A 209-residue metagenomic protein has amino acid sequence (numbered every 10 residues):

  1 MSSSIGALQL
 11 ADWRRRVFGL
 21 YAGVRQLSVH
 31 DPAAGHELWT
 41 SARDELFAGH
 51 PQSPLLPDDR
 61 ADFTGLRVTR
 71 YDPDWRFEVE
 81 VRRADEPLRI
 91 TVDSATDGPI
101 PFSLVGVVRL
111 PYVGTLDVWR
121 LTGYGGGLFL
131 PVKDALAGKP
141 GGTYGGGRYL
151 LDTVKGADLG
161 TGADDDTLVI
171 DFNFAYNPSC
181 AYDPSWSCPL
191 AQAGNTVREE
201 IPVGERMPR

Functional and structural regions predicted by a protein language model:
M1-G125, F129-G138, L150-V154, A163 (+3 more regions): A compositional/structural signature for long, glycine/proline-rich flexible linkers and loops on extracytoplasmic
A135-A137, A157, A175-P178: Short Gly/Pro-enriched loop/turn and capping motifs at secondary-structure junctions
T143-Y144, R148: An anionic, turn-rich surface loop/hairpin at beta-sheet edges that serves as a generic interaction/coordination patch
G162-D183: Immediate flanking context of iron-sulfur cluster ligation sites
